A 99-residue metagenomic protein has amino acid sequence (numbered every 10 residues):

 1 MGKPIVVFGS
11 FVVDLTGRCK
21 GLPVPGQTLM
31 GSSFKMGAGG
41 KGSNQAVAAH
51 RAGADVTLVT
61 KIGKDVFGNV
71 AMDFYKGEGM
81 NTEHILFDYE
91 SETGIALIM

Functional and structural regions predicted by a protein language model:
M1-K61, V66-M80: Glycine-rich phosphate/adenosyl-contacting loop at the front of the ribokinase-like
K3, T93-I95: Change "...and in nucleic-acid phosphodiester-cleaving endonucleases..." to "...and in nucleic-acid processing enzymes
V47, I95-M99: Short beta-strand scaffold segments in enzyme catalytic cores
V59-K64, E83-T93: Beta-strand->loop->alpha-helix junctions that form or flank phosphate-binding loops in nucleotide-handling enzymes
D73-E78, H84-E90, M99: Short, charge-rich binding segments
